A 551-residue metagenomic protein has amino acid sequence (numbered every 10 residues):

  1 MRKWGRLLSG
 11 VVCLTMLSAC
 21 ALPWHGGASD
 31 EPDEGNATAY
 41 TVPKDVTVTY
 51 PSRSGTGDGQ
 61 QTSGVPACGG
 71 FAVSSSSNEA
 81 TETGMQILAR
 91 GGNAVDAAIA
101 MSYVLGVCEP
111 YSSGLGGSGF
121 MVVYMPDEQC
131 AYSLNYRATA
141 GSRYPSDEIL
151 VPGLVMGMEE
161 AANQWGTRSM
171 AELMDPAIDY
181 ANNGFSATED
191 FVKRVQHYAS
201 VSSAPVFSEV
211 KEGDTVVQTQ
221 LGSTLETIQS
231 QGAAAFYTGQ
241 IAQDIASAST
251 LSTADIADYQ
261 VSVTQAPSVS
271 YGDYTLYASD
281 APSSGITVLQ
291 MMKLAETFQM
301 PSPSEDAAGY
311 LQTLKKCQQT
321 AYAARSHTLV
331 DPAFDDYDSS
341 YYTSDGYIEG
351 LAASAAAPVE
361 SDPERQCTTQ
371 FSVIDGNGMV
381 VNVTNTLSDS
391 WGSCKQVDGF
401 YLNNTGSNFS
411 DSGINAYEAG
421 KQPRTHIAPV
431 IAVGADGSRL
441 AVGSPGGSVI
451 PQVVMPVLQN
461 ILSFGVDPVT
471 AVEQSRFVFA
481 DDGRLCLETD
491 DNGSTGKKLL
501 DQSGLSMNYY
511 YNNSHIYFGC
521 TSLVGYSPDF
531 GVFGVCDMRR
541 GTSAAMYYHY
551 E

Functional and structural regions predicted by a protein language model:
M16-A19: C-terminal motif of bacterial Sec signal peptides marking the signal peptidase cleavage site
A21-P32: Bacterial lipoprotein signal-peptidase II cleavage site
P32-E82, Q86, A94-G232, F236-T238 (+2 more regions): Noncatalytic scaffold domains of N-terminal-nucleophile
P51, T297-T386: Internal maturation/activation junctions in enzymes
V95, V107-Y111, G117-Y124, Y132 (+4 more regions): Active-site rim segments in enzyme catalytic domains, especially the processed small/beta chain of N-terminal
S113, G117-M125, T369-I374, P429-I431 (+2 more regions): Short beta-strand scaffold segments in enzyme catalytic cores
S262-V263, R365-T368, T425-I427: Short, small/polar residue-rich loop motifs at catalytic or cofactor-binding pockets
N377, K421, V454, S463-H515: Extended C-terminal subregions enriched in glycine
